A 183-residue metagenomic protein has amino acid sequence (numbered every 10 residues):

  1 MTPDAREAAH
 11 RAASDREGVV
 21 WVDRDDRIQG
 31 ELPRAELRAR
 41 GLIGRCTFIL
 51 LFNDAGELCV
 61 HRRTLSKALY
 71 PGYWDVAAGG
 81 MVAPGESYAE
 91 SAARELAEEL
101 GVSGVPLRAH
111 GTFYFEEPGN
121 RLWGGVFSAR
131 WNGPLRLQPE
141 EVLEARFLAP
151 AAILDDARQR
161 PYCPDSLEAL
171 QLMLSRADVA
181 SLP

Functional and structural regions predicted by a protein language model:
T2-P3, P33-A35, P84, G111-Y114 (+1 more regions): Nudix hydrolase/Nudix homology domain
R6-F48, D54: Acidic, metal-coordinating catalytic segment for phosphate/diphosphate chemistry, firing primarily on the Nudix
A13, D75-V76, L137-E141: Short glycine-enriched loop/turn motifs at secondary-structure junctions
R40-L42, L69-Y73, L148-A149: A short, polar/proline- and glycine-enriched secondary-structure boundary/capping micro-motif
R45, L65, S87-A89, A93 (+1 more regions): Active-site segment of metal-dependent pyrophosphate-handling enzymes, primarily the Nudix hydrolase catalytic core
C46-A78: A glycine-rich, hydrophobic loop/mini-helix early in the fold
A78-E86: Active-site acidic-Proline motif in GNAT/NAT acetyltransferases
